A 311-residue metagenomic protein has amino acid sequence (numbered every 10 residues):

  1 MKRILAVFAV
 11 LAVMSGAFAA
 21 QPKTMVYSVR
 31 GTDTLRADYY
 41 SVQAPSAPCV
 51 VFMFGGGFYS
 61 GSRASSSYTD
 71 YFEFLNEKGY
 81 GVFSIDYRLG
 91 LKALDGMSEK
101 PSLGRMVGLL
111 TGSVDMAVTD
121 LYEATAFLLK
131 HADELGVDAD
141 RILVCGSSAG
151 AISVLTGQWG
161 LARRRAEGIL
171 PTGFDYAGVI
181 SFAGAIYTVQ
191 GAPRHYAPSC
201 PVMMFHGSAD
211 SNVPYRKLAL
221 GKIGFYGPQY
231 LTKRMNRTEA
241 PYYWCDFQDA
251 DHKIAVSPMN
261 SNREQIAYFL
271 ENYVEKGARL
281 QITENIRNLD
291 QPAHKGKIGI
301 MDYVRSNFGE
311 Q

Functional and structural regions predicted by a protein language model:
A19-P45: N-terminal cap/lid segment of alpha/beta-hydrolase-fold proteins
D38, N236-Q311: C-terminal catalytic histidine-bearing segment of alpha/beta-hydrolase fold enzymes
S46-G57: Short beta-strand element of the alpha/beta-hydrolase
G57-S60, V82, F127: Serine-hydrolase catalytic-loop signature spanning alpha/beta hydrolases and amidase-signature enzymes
R63-I85, K92-L94: Short amphipathic alpha-helix adjacent to the substrate-entry channel of hydrolases
K100-E134: Alpha/beta-hydrolase active-site loop
A124-P198: Primarily recognizes the serine-hydrolase "nucleophile elbow" in alpha/beta-hydrolase and SGNH/GDSL folds
E167-E239: The feature captures the conserved acid-bearing segment of alpha/beta-hydrolase catalytic domains
